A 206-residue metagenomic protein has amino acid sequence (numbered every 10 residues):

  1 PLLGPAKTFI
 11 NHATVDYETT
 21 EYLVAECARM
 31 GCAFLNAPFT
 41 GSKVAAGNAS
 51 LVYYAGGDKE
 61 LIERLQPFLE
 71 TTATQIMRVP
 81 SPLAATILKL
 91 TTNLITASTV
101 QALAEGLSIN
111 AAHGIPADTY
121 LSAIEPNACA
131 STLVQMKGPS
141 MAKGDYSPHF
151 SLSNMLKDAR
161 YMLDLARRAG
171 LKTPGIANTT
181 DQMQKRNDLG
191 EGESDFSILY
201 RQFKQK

Functional and structural regions predicted by a protein language model:
P1-P5: Short, conserved loop/helix-junction motifs that constitute active-site signature segments in enzyme catalytic cores
T8, T14-L94: Rossmann-fold dinucleotide-binding core
A84-K206: Helical "substrate-binding/catalytic lid" subdomain of Rossmann-like NAD(P)-dependent dehydrogenases/reductases
